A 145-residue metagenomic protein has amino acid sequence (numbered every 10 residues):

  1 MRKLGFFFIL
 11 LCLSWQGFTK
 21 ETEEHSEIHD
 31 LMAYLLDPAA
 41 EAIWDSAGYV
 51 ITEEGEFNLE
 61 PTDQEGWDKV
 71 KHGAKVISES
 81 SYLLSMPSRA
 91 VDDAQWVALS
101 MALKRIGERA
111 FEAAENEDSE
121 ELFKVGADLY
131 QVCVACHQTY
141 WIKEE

Functional and structural regions predicted by a protein language model:
M1-L4: Positively charged n-region of N-terminal signal peptides that target proteins for export
F6-F8: Sec-dependent N-terminal signal peptides
L10-F18: Hydrophobic h-region of N-terminal signal peptides that target proteins for export in Gram-negative bacteria
T19-A127: Extracytoplasmic c-type cytochrome modules immediately beyond a signal peptide or single-pass transmembrane anchor
L129-Y140: The canonical Cys-X-X-Cys-His
K143-E145: Short Cys/His-rich "knuckle" micro-motifs
